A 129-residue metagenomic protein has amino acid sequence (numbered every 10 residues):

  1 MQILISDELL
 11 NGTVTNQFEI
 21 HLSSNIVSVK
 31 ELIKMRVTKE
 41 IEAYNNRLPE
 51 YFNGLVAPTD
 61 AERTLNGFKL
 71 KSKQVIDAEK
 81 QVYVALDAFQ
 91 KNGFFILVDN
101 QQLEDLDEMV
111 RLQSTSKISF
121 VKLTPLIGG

Functional and structural regions predicted by a protein language model:
M1-G129: Ubiquitin-like/PB1-type beta-grasp interaction modules and other compact soluble beta-rich domains
